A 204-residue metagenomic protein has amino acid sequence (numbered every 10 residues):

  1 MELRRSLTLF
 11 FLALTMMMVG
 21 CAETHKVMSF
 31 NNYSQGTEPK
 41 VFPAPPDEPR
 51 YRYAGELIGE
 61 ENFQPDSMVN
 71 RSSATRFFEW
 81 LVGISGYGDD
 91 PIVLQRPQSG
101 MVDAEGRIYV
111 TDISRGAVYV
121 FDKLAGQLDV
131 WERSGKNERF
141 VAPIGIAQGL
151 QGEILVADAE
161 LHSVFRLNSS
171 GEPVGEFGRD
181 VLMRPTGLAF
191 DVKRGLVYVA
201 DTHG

Functional and structural regions predicted by a protein language model:
M18-G20: C-terminal motif of bacterial Sec signal peptides marking the signal peptidase cleavage site
A22-H25: Bacterial signal peptide processing site
R52-G59, S67-M68, D129-R133, G175-G178: Beta-propeller fold detector
F63-E105, V110: Aromatic- and Gly/Pro-rich amphipathic surface segment
G88-E105, K136-E153, V181-L196: Beta-rich, blade/repeat-based domains predominating in secreted/periplasmic proteins but also intracellular
V110-S114, V156-E160, V197-H203: Conserved beta-strand positions in repeat-built beta-propeller and related beta-rich domains
Y119, S163-F165, G175: WD40 beta-propeller blade core
D122-G126, N168-E172: Short loop/turn segments that connect beta-strands within beta-propeller blades
